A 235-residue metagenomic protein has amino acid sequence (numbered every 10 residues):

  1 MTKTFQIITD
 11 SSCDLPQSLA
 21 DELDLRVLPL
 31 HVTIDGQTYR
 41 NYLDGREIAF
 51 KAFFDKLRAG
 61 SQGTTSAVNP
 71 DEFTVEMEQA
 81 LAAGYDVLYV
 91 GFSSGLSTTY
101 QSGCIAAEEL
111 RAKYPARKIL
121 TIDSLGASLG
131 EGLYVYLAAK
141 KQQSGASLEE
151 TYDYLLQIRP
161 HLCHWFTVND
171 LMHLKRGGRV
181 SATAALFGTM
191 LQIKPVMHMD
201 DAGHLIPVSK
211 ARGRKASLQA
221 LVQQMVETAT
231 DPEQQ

Functional and structural regions predicted by a protein language model:
K3, S12-E22, R26, H31-T33 (+7 more regions): Mixed-charge interfacial surface used for oligomerization/domain docking and macromolecular partner engagement
Q6-E72: N-terminal glycine-rich anion-binding loop in soluble enzyme alpha/beta folds
I7-T9, Y89, T121: Structural beta-sheet core signal
D21, D55, Q79-A82, A112-K113: Polar/charged alpha-helical tracts
R58-A106, Y152, R159: Glycine-rich phosphate- or other oxyanion-binding loops that anchor nucleotides, phosphorylated ligands
